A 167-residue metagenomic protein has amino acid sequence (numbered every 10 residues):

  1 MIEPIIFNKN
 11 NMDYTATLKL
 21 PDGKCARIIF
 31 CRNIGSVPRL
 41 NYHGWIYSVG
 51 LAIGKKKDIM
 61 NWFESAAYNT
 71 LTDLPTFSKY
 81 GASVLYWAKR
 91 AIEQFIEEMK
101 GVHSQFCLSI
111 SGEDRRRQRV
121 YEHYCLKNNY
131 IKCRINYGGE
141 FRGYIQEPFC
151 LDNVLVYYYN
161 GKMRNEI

Functional and structural regions predicted by a protein language model:
M1-I167: Non-catalytic substrate-recognition and accessory regions of acyl/acetyltransferase enzymes
